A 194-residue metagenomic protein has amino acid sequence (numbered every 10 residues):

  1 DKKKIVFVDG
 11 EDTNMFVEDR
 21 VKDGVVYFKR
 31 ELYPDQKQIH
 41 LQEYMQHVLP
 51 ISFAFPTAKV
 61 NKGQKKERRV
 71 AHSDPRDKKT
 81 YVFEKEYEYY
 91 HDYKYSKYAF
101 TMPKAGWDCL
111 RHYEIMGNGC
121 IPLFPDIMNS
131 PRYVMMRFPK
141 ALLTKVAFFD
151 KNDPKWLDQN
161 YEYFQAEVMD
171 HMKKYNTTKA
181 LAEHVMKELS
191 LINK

Functional and structural regions predicted by a protein language model:
D1-A166, D170-N193: Nucleotide-sugar donor-binding catalytic core of glycosyltransferases
